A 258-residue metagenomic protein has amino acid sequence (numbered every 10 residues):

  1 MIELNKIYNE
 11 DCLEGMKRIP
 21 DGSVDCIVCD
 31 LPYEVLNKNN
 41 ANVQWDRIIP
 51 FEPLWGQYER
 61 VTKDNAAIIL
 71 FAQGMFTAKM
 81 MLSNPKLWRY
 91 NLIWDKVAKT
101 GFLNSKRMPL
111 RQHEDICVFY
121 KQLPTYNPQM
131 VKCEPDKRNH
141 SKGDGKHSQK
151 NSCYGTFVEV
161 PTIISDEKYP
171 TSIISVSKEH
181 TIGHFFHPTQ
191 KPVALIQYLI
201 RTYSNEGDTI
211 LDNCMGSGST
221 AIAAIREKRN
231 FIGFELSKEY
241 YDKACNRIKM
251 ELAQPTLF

Functional and structural regions predicted by a protein language model:
M1-G233, S237-D242: Core catalytic lobe of class I
M1-I2, C245-F258: Short, conserved SAM-binding/catalytic segment of Class I S-adenosyl-L-methionine-dependent methyltransferases
